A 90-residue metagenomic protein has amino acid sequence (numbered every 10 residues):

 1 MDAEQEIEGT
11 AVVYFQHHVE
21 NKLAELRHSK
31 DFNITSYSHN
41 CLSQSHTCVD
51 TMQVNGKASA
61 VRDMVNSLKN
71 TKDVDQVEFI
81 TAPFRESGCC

Functional and structural regions predicted by a protein language model:
M1-C90: Long, contiguous binding/interaction regions
